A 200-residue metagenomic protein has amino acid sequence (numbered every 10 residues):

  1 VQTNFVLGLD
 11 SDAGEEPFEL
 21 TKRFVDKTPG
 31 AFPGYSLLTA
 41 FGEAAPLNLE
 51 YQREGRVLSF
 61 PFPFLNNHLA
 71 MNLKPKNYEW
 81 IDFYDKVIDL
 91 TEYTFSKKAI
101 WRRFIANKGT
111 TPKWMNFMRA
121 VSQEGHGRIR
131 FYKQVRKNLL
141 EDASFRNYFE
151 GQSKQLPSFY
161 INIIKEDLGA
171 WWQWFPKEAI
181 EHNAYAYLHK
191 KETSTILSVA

Functional and structural regions predicted by a protein language model:
V1-N116, L139-L140, L197: A structural motif corresponding to the C-terminal lobe/cap of the Radical SAM core domain
A120-Q123: A cross-kingdom feature marking charged/low-complexity
G125-A200: C-terminal non-catalytic accessory extensions
